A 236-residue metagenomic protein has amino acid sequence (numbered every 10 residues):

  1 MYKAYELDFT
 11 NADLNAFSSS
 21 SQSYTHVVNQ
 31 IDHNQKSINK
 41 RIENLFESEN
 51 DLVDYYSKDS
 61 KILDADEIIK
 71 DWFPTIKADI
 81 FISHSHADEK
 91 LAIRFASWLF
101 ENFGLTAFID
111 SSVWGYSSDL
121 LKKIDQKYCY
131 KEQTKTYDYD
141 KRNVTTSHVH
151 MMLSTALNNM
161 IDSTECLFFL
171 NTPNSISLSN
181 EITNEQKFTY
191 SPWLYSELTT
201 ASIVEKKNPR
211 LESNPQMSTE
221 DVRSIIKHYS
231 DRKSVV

Functional and structural regions predicted by a protein language model:
M1-T164: Conserved N-terminal substructure of TIR/SEFIR domains
K90-L91, E101-F108, I176-S179, K207-N214: Short, solvent-exposed secondary-structure capping/transition elements
Y139-R142, T155, D162, I203-T219: Acidic, metal/cofactor-coordinating or nucleic-acid-engaging core segments within structured domains
H148-V149, S175-K207: Conserved TIR/SEFIR loop-to-helix hotspot centered on a Trp-containing motif with a nearby acidic residue
N171: Glycine-rich, N-terminal phosphate-binding loop of Rossmann-like dinucleotide-binding domains
K233-V235: Conserved small/polar residues in nucleotide/adenosyl-binding loops
